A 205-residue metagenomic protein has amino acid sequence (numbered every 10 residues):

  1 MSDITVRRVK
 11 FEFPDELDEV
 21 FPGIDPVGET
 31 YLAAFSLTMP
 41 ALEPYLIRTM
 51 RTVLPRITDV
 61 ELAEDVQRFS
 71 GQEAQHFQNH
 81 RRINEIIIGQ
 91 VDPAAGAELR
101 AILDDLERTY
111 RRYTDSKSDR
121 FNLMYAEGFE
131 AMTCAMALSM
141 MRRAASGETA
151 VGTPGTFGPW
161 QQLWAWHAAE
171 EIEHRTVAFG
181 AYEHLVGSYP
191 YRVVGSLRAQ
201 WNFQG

Functional and structural regions predicted by a protein language model:
M1-G205: Non-heme di-metal
